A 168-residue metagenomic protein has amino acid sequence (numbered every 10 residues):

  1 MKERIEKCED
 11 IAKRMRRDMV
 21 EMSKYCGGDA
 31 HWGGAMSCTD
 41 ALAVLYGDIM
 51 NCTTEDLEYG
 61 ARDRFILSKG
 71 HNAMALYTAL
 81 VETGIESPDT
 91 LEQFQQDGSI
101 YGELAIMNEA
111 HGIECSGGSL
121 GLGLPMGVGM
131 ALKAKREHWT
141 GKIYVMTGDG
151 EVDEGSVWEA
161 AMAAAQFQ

Functional and structural regions predicted by a protein language model:
M1-M15: N-terminal hydrophobic or amphipathic helices/low-complexity stretches enriched in small/hydrophobic/Pro/Gly
K7, C26, M36-F167: Cofactor-binding active-site loop characterized by glycine-rich and histidine/acidic residues
A12-D29: N-terminal capping segment at the start of a domain
R14, G33, S37: N-terminal glycine-rich anion-binding loops that anchor highly charged ligand groups
